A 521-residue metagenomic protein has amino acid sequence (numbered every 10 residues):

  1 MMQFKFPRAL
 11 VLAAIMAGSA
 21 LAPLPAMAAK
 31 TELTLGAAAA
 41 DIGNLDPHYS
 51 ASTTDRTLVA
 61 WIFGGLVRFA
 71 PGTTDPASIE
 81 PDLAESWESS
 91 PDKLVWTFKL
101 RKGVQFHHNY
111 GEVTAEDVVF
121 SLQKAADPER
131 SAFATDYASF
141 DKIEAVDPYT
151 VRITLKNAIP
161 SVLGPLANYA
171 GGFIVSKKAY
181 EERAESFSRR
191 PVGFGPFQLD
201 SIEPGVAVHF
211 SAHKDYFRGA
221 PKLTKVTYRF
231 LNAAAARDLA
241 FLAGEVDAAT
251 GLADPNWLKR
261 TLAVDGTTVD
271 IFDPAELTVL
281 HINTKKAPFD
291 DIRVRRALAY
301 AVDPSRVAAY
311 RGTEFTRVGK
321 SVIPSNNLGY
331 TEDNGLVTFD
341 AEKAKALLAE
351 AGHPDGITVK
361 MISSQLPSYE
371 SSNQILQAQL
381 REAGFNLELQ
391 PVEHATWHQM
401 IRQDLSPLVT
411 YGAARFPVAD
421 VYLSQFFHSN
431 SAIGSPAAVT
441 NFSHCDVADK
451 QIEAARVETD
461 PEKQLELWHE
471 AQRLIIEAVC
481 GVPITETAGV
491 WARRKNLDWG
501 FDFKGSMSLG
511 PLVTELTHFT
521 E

Functional and structural regions predicted by a protein language model:
K30-T34, S52-T53, T57, E203 (+5 more regions): Detector for C-terminal structural segments
T34, T114-S121, P148-T154, G195-P196 (+7 more regions): Alpha-helical secondary-structure segments
G36-P91, Q123, V192: N-terminal lobe/hinge region of extracytoplasmic solute-binding protein
A70-T74, A167-P221, K225, E342 (+1 more regions): Gly/Pro-rich hinge or "lid" segments in bacterial periplasmic/extracellular proteins
E85-S131, R152-T154, A240, P288: Aromatic- and charge-enriched surface segment that lines or borders ligand/interaction sites
K99, A134-A179: Surface-exposed binding/hinge segments that line and control ligand-binding clefts or catalytic entry sites
A138, P148, V192, T227-L239 (+3 more regions): Short helix-initiation/N-cap motifs at beta->coil->alpha
H213-K259, Q377, N386-E388: Ligand-site clamp/hinge motif
